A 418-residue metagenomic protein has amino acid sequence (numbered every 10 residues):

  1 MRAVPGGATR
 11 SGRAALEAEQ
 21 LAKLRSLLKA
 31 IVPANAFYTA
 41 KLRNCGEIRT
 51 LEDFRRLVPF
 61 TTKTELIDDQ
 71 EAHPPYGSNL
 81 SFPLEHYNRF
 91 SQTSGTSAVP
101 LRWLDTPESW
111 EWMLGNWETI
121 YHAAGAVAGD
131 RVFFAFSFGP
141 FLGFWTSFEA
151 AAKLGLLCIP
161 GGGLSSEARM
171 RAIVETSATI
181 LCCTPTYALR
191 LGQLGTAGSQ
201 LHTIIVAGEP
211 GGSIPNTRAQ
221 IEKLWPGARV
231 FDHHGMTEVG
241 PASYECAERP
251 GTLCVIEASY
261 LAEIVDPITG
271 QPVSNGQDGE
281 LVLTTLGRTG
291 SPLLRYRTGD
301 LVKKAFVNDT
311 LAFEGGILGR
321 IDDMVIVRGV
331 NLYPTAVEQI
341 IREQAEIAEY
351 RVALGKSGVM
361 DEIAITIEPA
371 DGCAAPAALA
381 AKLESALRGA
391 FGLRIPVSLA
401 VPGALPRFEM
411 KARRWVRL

Functional and structural regions predicted by a protein language model:
M1-A30, L154-L418: Active-site glycine/GP-rich loop and adjacent strand/helix microenvironment that borders small-molecule binding pockets
M1-G115, H122-A123, V359-A364, A378-A390 (+2 more regions): Nucleotide 5′-phosphate-binding alpha/beta core
Y87, S137-P140, T186-Y187: Short glycine-enriched loops at secondary-structure junctions
A98-D105, G129-F136, I173: Short acidic, glycine/Ser/Thr-rich loop/turn "cap" segments at secondary-structure junctions
R102-T106, A126, G143-T146, N216: Short, conserved acidic/polar surface loops in the N-terminal third of protein domains
L114-R131, S165-A178: Conserved ATP-dependent adenylate/AMP-binding module captured primarily in the ANL superfamily
H122-C158: Conserved AMP-binding loop of ANL adenylate-forming enzymes
